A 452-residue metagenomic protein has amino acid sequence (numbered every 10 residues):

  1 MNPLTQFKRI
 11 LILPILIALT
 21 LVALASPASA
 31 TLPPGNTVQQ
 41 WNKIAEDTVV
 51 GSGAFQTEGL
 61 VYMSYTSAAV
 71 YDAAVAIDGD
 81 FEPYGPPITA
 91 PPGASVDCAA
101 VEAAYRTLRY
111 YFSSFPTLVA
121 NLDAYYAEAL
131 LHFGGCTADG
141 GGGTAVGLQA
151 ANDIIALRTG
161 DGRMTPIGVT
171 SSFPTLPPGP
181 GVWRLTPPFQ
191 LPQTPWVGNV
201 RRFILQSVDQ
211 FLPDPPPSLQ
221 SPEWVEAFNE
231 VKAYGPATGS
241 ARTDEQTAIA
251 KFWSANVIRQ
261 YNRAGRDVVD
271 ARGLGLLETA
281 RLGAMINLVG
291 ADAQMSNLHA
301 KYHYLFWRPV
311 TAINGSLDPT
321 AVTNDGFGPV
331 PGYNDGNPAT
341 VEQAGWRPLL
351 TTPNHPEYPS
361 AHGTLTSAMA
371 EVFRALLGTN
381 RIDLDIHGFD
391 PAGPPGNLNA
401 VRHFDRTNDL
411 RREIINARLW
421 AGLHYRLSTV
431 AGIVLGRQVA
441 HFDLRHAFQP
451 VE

Functional and structural regions predicted by a protein language model:
N2-P14: Bacterial N-terminal signal peptides that target proteins for export
I12-A23: Bacterial N-terminal signal peptides
A25-A30: Boundary at the C-terminal end of the N-terminal hydrophobic targeting segment
T31-E452: Acidic/polar surface patches and capping/hinge elements
